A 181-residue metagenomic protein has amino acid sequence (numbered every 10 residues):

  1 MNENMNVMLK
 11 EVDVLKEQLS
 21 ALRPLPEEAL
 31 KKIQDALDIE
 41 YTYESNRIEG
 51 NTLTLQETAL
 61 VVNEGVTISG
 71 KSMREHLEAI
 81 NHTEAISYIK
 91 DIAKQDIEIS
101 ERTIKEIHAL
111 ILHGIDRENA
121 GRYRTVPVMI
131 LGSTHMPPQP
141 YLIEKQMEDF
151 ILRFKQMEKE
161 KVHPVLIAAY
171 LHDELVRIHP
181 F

Functional and structural regions predicted by a protein language model:
M1-F181: FIC/Doc superfamily catalytic core
